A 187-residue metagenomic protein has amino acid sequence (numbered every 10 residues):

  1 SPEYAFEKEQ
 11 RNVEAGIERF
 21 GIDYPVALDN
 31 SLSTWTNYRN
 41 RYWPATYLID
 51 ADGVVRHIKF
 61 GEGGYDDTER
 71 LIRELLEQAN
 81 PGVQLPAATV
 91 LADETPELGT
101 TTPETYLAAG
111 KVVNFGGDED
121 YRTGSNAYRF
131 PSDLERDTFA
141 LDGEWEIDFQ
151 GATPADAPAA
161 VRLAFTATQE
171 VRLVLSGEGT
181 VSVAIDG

Functional and structural regions predicted by a protein language model:
S1-R19, N30-T34: Structural microenvironment flanking redox-active thiols in thiol-disulfide oxidoreductases
E9-R11, P25, W43, K111: Short linear sequence elements within intrinsically disordered, low-complexity coil regions
R11-N12, F20, L32, G53 (+3 more regions): Sparse, context-dependent recognition of short Cys/His-centered cofactor- or disulfide-binding micro-motifs
N12, N30, N37-N40, N80 (+2 more regions): Detector for Asparagine
E18-D23, L28-R73, P86: Thiol/disulfide oxidoreductase modules built on the thioredoxin-like
D66-G187: Non-globular targeting/processing and membrane-anchoring segments
